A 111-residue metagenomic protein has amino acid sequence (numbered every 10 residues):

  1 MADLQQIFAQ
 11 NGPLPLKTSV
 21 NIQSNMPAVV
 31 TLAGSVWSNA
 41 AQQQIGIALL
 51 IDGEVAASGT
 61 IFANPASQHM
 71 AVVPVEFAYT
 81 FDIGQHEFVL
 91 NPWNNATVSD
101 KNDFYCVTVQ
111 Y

Functional and structural regions predicted by a protein language model:
D3-Q10, I22-Q23, V29-Q85, V89-Y111: Terminal beta-strand-rich extracellular "head" domains that mediate receptor/glycan or other ligand binding
G12-P15: N-terminal edge beta-strand
T18-V20: N-terminal first-folded block
